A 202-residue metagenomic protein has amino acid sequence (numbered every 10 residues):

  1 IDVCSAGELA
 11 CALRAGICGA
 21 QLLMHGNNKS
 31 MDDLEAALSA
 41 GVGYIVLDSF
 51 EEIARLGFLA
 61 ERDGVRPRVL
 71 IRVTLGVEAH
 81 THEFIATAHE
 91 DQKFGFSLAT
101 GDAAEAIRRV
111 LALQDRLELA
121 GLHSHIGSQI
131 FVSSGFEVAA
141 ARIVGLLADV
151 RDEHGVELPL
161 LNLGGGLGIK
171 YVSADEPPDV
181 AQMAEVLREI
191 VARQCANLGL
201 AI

Functional and structural regions predicted by a protein language model:
I1-V42: N-terminal active-site wall of soluble small-molecule enzyme domains
S5, A37, L56, I71 (+2 more regions): Conserved, mostly hydrophobic/aromatic
G7-E8, N28-S30, S49-E51, V73-V77 (+3 more regions): Active-site-proximal loop/turn and secondary-structure-junction residues that shape catalytic pockets, frequently
E8, A12, H25, T74-L75 (+3 more regions): Structured alpha-helical segments in the cores of large, soluble enzyme domains
D33, L38-L47, R55-L56, G64: Hydrophobic or amphipathic alpha-helical targeting/insertion segments
L38, G76-G95, G121-F136, N162-D179: Active-site-proximal beta-alpha loop/turn segments in soluble metabolic enzymes
S49-R116: Conserved anion-binding
S128-I202: C-terminal active-site-proximal or functional interface alpha/beta core segments in diverse enzymes
